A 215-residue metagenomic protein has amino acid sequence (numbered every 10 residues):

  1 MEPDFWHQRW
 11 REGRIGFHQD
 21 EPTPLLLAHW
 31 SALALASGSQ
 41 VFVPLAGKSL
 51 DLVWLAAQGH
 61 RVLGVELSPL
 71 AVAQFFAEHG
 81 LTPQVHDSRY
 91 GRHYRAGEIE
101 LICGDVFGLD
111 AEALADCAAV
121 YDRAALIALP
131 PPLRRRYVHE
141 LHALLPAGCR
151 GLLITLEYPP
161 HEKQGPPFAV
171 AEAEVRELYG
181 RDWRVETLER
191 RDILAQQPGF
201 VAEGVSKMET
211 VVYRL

Functional and structural regions predicted by a protein language model:
M1-G38, K48-D51, G64-I99, C103-A113 (+2 more regions): Class I (Rossmann-like) S-adenosyl-L-methionine-dependent methyltransferase catalytic domain, capturing the SAM-binding
S39, A118: Conserved acidic residues
F42-G47, L55, A125: Class I SAM-dependent methyltransferase "Motif I" SAM/SAH-binding loop
A46-K48, P131-P132: Short beta->alpha connector loops
A56, F76-A77, L114-A115, P132-R134: Short amphipathic alpha-helical segments
A57-R61: Conserved S-adenosyl-L-methionine
Y121: A conserved beta-strand element that flanks and buttresses the S-adenosyl-L-methionine
A128-E140: A short, conserved alpha-helix within the catalytic core of class I
